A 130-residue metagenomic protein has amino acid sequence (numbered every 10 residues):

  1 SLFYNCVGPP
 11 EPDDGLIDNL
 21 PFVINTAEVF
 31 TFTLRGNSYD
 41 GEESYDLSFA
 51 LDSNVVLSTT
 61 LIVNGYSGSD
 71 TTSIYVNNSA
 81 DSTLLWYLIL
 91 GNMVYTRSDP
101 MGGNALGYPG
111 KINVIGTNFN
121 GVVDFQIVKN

Functional and structural regions predicted by a protein language model:
L2-N5: C-terminal motif of bacterial Sec signal peptides marking the signal peptidase cleavage site
V7, G91, Y95, N120-V123 (+1 more regions): Proteins with a high burden of low-complexity, intrinsically disordered sequence enriched in S/T/G/P/A and R, requiring
G8-D70, N130: Acidic/polar, low-complexity intrinsically disordered N-terminal segments immediately downstream of a Sec signal
D18, Y39, S44, G68-T71 (+4 more regions): Polar low-complexity intrinsically disordered regions enriched in Ser/Thr and small residues
V55-T60, G102-G121: Noncatalytic modules at the cell exterior or secretory-pathway interfaces, chiefly beta-strand-rich lectin/adhesion
S67-Y87, V123-N130: Short, surface-exposed beta-strand/strand-loop-strand elements in extracellular ectodomains
Y75-A105: An anionic, turn-rich surface loop/hairpin at beta-sheet edges that serves as a generic interaction/coordination patch
